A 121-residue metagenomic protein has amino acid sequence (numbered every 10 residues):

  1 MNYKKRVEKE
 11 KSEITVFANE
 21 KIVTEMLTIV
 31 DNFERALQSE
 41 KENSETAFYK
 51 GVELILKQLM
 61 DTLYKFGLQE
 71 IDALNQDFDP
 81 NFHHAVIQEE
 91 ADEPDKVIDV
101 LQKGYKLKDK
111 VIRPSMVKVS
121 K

Functional and structural regions predicted by a protein language model:
M1-T28: Charge-rich, N-proximal long alpha-helical rod segments
N32-K121: Structured alpha/beta interaction-core segments
